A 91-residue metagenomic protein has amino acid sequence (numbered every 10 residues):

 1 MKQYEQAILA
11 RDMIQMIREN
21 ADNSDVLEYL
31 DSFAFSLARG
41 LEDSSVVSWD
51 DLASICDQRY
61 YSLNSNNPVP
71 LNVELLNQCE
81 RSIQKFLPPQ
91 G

Functional and structural regions predicted by a protein language model:
M1-D31: Short terminal alpha-helical segments
Q3-I8, V47-L63: Short cationic/low-complexity microdomains
I8, E28-S32, D51, E74 (+1 more regions): Amphipathic alpha-helical interaction segments
R18-E28, L41-W49, N64-V73: Charged, low-complexity interaction regions
F33-G40: Amphipathic alpha-helical segments that form the core helices of the histone-fold
S54-G91: Amphipathic alpha-helical binding modules
